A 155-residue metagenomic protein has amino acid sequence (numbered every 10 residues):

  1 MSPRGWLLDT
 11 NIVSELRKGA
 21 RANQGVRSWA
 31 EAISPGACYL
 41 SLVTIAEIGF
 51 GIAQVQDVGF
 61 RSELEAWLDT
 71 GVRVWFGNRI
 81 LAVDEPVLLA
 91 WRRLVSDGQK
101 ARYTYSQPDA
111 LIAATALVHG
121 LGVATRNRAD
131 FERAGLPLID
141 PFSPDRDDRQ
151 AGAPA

Functional and structural regions predicted by a protein language model:
M1-T44, A53-T70, R133, D145-G152: Short, well-structured N-terminal submotif of metal-dependent ribonuclease cores
S2-G5, F50-Q56, V74-A124, G152-A155: Active-site neighborhoods of divalent-metal-dependent phosphate/nucleic-acid chemistry enzymes
Y39-S41, A124, I139: Structural detector of well-ordered beta-strand residues that form the stable sheet scaffold of enzyme domains
E85, P141-S143: Active-site donor-binding loop signature of nucleotide-sugar glycosyltransferases
R128-D130: C-terminal structural segments of small proteins and small subunits
